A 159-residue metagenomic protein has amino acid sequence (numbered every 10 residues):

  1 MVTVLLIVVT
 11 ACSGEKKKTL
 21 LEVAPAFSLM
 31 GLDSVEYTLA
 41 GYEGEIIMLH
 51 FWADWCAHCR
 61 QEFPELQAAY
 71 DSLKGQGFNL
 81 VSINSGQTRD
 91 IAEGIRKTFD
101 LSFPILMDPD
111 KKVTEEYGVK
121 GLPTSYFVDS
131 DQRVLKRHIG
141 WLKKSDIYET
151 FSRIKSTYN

Functional and structural regions predicted by a protein language model:
M1-T10: Sec-dependent bacterial lipoprotein signal peptides
C12-L39: N-terminal "domain-start" segment that seeds a small globular fold
E45-I47, F51-W55, G121: Short pre-active-site segment immediately N-terminal to redox-active cysteine/selenocysteine motifs in thiol-based
M48-H50, S82, Y126-F127: Hydrophobic beta-strand core positions in alpha/beta domains
F51-A68: Conserved redox-active cysteine motifs that mediate thiol-disulfide chemistry, especially di-cysteine Cys-X(1-2)-Cys
F78-R89, L101-D110: Thiol-based oxidoreductase modules, predominantly thioredoxin-like and allied folds used for disulfide exchange
G94-L101, P109-K155: Thiol/disulfide oxidoreductase modules built on the thioredoxin-like
